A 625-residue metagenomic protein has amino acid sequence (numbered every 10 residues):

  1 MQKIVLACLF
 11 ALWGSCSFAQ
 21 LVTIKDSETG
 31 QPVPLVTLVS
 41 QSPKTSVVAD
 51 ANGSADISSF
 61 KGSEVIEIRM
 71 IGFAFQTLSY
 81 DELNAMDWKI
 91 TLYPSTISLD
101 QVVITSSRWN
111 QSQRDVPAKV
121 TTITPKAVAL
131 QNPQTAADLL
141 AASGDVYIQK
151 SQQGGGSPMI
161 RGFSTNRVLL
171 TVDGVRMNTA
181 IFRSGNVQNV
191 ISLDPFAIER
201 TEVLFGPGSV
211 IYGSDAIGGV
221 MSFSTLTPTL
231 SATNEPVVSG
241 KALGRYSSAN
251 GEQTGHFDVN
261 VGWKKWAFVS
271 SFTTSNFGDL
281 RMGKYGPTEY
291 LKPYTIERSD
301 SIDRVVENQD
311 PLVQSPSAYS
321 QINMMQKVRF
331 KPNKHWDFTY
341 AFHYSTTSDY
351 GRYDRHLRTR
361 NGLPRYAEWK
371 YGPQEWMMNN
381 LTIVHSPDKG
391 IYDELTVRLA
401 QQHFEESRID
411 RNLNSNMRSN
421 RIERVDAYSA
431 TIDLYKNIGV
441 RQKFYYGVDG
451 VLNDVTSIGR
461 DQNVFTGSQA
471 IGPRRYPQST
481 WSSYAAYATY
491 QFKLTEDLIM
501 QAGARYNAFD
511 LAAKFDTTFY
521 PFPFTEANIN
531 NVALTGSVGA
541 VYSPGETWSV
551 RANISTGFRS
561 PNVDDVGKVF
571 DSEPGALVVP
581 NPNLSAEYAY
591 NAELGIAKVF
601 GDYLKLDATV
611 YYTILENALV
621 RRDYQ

Functional and structural regions predicted by a protein language model:
K25-S27, V116-A136, P158-G162, N189 (+2 more regions): Short, polar/charged loop or turn motifs at beta-strand boundaries
K25-T29, V36-Q41, R69-F73, A85-A129 (+1 more regions): Short, acidic, small-residue-rich periplasmic hinge/interaction motif at the N-terminus of Gram-negative outer-membrane
K44-S54: Short, acidic Ser/Thr/Gly-rich low-complexity loop/linker segments typical of extracellular and cell-surface proteins
S58, M177-P207: Short acidic/polar hinge/loop motifs at secondary-structure boundaries that mediate gating or recognition
I90, L193-K241: A beta-strand signature from Gram-negative outer-membrane beta-barrel systems, especially the internal plug domain
A137-T179: Extracytoplasmic beta-strand/coil segments of soluble accessory domains associated with Gram-negative outer-membrane
N250-F277, P287-D349, M377, G439 (+2 more regions): Transmembrane beta-barrel wall of Gram-negative outer-membrane proteins
K331-S345, G372-T518, N530-A533, S537-R551 (+3 more regions): Face-selective signature of the C-terminal outer-membrane beta-barrel domain
